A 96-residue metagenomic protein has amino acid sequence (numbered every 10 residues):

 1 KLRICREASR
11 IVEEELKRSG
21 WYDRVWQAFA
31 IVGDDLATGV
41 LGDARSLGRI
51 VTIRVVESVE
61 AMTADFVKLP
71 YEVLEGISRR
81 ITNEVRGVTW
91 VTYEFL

Functional and structural regions predicted by a protein language model:
K1-L96: ATP/NTP-dependent adenylation/nucleotidyl-transfer catalytic domains that generate, transfer, or process NMP-activated
